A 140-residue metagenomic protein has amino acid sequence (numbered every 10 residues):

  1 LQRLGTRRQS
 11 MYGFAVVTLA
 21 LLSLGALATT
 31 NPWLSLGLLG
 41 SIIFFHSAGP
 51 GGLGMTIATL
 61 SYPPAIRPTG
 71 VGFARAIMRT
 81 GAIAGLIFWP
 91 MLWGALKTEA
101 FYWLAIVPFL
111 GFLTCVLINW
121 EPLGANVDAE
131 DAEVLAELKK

Functional and structural regions predicted by a protein language model:
L1-T6, W93: Helix-to-loop junctions at the C-terminal end of transmembrane segments in multipass secondary transporters
V16-T30: C-terminal ends and interior cores of transmembrane alpha-helices in multi-pass membrane transporters/permeases
P32-G49: Hydrophobic core of transmembrane alpha-helices in multi-pass small-molecule transporters, especially MFS/SLC-type
A48-Y62: Intracellular juxtamembrane helix-capping segments at the cytosolic ends of symmetry-related transmembrane helices
P64-A74: Loop-to-transmembrane helix entry/capping segments in MFS-fold secondary transporters and related SLC/MFSD carriers
T80-A95: A gly/Pro-rich, aromatic-decorated transmembrane alpha-helix motif that marks the paired, flexible gating helices
W93-I106: A membrane-interface helix-boundary motif in multi-pass transporters
I106-E133: Multi-pass alpha-helical transporter architecture, strongest for 12-TM Major Facilitator/SLC carriers used
